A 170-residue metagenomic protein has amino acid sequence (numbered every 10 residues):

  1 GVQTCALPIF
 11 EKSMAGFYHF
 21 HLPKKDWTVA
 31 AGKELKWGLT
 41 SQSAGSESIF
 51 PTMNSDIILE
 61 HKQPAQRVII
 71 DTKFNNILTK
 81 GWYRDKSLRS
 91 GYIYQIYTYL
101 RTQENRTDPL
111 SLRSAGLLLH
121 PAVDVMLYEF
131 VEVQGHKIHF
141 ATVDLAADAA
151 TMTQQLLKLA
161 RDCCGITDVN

Functional and structural regions predicted by a protein language model:
V2-L7: Short, small-residue-biased leader/transition segments that mark boundaries at the very start of proteins
I9-N170: Catalytic core segments in nucleotide and nucleic-acid processing enzymes
